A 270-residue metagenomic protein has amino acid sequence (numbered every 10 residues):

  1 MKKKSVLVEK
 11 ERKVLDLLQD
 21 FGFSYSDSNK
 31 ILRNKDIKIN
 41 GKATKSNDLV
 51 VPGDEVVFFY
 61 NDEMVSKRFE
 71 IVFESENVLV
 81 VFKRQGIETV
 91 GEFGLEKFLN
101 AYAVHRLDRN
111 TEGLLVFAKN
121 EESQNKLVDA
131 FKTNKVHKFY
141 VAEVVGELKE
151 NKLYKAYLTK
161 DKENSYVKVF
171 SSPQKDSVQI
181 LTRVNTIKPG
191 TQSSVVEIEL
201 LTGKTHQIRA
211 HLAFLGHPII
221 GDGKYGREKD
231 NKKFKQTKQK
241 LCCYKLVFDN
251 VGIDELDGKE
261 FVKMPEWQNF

Functional and structural regions predicted by a protein language model:
M1-K30, L201, R209-F270: Pseudouridine synthases involved in rRNA/tRNA modification
M1-N164, K175-Q179, K188: RNA pseudouridine synthases
N40-S46, Q192-V195, K232-K233: Short alpha-helix capping/helix-loop boundary micro-motifs
T89, V116, K149, H206 (+3 more regions): Short, flexible micro-motifs
N100-V128, K160-L215, K240-F270: The conserved catalytic core of RNA pseudouridine synthases
